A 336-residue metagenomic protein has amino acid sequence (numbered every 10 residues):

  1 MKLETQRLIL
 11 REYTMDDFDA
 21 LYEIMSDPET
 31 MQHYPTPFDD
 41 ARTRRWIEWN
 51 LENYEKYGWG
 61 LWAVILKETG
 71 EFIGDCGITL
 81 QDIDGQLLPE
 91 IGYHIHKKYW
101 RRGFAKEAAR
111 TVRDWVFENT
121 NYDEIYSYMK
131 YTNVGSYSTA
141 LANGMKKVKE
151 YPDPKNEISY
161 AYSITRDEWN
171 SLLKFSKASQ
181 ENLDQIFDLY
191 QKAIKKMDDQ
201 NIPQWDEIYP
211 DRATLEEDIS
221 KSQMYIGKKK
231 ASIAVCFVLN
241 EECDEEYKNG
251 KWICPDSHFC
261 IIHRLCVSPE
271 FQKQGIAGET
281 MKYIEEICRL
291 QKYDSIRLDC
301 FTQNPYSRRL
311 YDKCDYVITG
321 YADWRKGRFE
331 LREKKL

Functional and structural regions predicted by a protein language model:
M1-Q32, E48, I65-L172, Q185 (+2 more regions): Acyl-donor (CoA/ACP) binding surface of acyl/acetyltransferases
Y13, I95, A178, L265-V267 (+1 more regions): Hydrophobic adenine-recognition pocket in adenosine-nucleotide-binding enzymes
I24, L189, D218: Conserved catalytic core of Hanks-type protein kinase domains
E29-W49, G60, I194-T214: Conserved GNAT-fold acetyl-CoA-binding loop/helix
A63, E71-L80, I226, S232-E241 (+2 more regions): Conserved beta-strand in the GNAT
L87, F237-R264, Q272: Conserved acyl-donor/pantetheine-binding loop and adjacent beta-alpha core of acyl/acetyltransferases and related
P89, E150-L172, D256-F259, D294 (+3 more regions): C-terminal "cap" of GNAT-fold acetyltransferases
